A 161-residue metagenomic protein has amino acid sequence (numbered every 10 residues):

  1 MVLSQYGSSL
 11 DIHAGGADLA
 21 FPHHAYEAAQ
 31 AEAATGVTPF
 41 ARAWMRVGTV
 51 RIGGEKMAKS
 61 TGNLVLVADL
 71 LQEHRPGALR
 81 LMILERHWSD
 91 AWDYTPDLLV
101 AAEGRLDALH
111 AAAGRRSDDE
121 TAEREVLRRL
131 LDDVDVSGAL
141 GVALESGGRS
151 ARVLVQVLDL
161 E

Functional and structural regions predicted by a protein language model:
M1-S117: Alpha-helical recognition segments enriched in aromatics with Gly/Pro capping that present substrate-recognition
D69-A78, D97-L99, R129-S137, E145-R149: Structural motif
G104, E125, G138-E145: Amphipathic alpha-helical interaction segments
S117-E125: Extended alpha-helical coiled-coil "stalk/arm" regions that act as elongated linkers or oligomerization scaffolds
L140-E161: Basic, alpha-helical terminal appendages of large translation-related enzymes
